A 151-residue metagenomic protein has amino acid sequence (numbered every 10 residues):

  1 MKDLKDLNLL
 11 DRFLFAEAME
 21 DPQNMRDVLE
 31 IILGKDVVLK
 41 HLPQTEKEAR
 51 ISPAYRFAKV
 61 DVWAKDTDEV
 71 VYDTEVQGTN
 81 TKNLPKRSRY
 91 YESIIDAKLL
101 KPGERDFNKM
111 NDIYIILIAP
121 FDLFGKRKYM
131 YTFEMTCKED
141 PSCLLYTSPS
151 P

Functional and structural regions predicted by a protein language model:
M1-S148: Elongated, amphipathic alpha-helical interaction scaffolds
